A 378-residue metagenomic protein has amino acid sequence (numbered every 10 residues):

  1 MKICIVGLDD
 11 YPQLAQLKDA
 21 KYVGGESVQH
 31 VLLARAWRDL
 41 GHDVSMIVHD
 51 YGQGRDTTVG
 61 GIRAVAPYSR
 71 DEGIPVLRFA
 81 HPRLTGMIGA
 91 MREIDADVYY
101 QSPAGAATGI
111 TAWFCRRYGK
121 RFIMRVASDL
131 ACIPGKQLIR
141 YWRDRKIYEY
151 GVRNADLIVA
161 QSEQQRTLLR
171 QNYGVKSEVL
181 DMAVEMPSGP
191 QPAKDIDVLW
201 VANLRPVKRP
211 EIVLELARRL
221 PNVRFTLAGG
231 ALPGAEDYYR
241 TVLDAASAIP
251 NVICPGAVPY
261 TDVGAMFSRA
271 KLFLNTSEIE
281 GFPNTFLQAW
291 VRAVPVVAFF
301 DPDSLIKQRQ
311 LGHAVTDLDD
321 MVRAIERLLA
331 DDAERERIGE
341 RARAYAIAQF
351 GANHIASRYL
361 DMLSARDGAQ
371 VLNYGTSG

Functional and structural regions predicted by a protein language model:
M1-G52, R218, G378: N-terminal subdomain of nucleotide-sugar transferases
K2-C4, V159, P190-L220, F225-A228: Conserved donor-binding/catalytic core segment of Leloir-type glycosyltransferases
P82, R121, A131-Y150, N154 (+1 more regions): Nucleotide-sugar donor phosphate/pyrophosphate-binding loop at the beta->alpha transition of glycosyltransferases
Y99-K120, M124-V126, L130: An aromatic- and histidine-rich active-site surface loop
K146-S188: Donor nucleotide-sugar binding/catalytic pocket of nucleotide-sugar-dependent glycosyltransferases
T167, R224-N251, D262: Short, structured helix-loop element that forms part of the nucleotide-activated donor/catalytic region
E278: Aromatic "clamp/platform" in nucleotide-sugar-dependent glycosyltransferases that forms part of the donor/acceptor
S304-E326, E334: Change "using UDP/GDP/dTDP sugars" to "using nucleotide sugars
